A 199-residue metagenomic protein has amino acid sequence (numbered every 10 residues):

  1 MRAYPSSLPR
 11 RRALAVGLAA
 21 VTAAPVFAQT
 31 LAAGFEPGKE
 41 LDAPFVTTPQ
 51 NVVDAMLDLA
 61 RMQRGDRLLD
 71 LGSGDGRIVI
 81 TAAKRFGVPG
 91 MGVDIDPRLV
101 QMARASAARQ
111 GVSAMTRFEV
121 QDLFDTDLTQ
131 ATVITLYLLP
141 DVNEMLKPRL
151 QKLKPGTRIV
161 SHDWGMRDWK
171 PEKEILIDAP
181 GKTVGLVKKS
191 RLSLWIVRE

Functional and structural regions predicted by a protein language model:
R2-V21: N-terminal secretory signal peptides and thylakoid transit peptides that target proteins across membranes
L18-V21, V26-Q63: S-adenosyl-L-methionine
G65-G72: Conserved class I S-adenosyl-L-methionine
G76-I80: Glycine-rich SAM-binding Motif I of class I
P89-D94: Conserved SAM-binding motif I beta-strand of class I
V100-Q101: Short alpha-helix immediately C-terminal to the canonical SAM-binding loop
R104-L128: S-adenosyl-L-methionine
G165-E199: Active-site capping/gating segments
